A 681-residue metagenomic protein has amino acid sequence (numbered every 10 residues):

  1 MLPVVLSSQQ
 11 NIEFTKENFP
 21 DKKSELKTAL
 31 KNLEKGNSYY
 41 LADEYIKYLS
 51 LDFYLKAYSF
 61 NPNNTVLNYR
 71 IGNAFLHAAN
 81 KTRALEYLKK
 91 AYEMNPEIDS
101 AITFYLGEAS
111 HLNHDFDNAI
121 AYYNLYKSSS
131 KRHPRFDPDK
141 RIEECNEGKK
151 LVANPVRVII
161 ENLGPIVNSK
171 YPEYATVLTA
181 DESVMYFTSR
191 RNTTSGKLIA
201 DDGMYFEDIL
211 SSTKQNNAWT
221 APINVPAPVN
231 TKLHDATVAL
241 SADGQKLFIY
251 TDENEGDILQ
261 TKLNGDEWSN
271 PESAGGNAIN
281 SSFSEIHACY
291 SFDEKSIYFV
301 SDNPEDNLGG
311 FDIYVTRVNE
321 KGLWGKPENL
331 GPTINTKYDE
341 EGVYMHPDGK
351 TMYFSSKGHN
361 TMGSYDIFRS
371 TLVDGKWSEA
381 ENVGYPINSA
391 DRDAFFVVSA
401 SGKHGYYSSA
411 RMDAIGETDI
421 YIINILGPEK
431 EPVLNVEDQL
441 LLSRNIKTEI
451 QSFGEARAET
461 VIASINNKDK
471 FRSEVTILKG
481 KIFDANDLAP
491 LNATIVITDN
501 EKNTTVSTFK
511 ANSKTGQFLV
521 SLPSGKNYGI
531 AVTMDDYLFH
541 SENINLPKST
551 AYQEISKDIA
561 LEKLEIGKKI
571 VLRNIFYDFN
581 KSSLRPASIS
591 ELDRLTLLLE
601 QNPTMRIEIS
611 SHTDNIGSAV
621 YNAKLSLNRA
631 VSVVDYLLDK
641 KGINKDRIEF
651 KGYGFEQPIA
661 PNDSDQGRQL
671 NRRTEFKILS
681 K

Functional and structural regions predicted by a protein language model:
I12-S24, L30-K31, R70, H77 (+3 more regions): Short, conserved micro-motifs composed of acidic
K22-F60, K481: Alpha-helical segment of the N-proximal tetratricopeptide repeat
S356, T361, S610-K681: Periplasmic OmpA-like peptidoglycan-binding domain that tethers envelope proteins to the cell wall
T476-D484, G516, I559: A short, amphipathic beta-strand motif
E501-Q517: Short, acidic Ser/Thr/Gly-rich low-complexity loop/linker segments typical of extracellular and cell-surface proteins
K526-D536: A short, solvent-exposed beta-strand micro-motif common in secreted/extracellular proteins
Y577-S610, V634-D639, N644, F676-K681: Periplasmic peptidoglycan-binding/anchoring modules of Gram-negative envelope and division proteins
